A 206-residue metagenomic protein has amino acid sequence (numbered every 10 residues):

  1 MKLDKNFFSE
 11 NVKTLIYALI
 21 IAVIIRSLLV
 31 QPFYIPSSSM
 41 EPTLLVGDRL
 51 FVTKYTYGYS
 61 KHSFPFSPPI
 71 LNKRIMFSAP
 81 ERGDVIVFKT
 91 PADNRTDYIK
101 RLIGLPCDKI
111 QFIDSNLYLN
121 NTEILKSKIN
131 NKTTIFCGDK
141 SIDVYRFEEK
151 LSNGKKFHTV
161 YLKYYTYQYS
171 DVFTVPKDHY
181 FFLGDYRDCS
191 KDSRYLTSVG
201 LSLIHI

Functional and structural regions predicted by a protein language model:
K2-S9, I24, L28, S39-I204: Soluble "head" domains of membrane/secretory-pathway proteins
K13-L29: Hydrophobic membrane-insertion alpha-helices, especially the h-region of bacterial N-terminal signal peptides
P32-F33: Short, hydrophobic transmembrane alpha-helix segments
